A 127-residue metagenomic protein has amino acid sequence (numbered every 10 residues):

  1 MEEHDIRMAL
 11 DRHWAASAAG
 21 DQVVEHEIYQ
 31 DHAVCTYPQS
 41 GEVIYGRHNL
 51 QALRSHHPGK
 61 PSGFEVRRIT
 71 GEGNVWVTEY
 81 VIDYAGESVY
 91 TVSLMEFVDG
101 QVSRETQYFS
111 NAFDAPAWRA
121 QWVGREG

Functional and structural regions predicted by a protein language model:
M1-D31, A120-G127: Short, low-complexity N-terminal intrinsically disordered segments enriched in polar/charged residues
E3-D5, Q22-G73, D114: A solvent-exposed, acidic/Ser-Thr-rich amphipathic alpha-helical stretch
H13, E25-H26, A33, G46 (+5 more regions): Hydrophobic pocket/interface hotspot
N49, I82, Y108-S110: Residue-level structural signal for beta-strand termini and adjacent loop
S62-F64, E87-L94: Short, surface-exposed coil-to-beta transition loops
V77-A85: Short beta-strand segments that buttress and anchor functional surface loops
V92-V123: Short beta-strand edge/turn micro-motifs at domain boundaries
